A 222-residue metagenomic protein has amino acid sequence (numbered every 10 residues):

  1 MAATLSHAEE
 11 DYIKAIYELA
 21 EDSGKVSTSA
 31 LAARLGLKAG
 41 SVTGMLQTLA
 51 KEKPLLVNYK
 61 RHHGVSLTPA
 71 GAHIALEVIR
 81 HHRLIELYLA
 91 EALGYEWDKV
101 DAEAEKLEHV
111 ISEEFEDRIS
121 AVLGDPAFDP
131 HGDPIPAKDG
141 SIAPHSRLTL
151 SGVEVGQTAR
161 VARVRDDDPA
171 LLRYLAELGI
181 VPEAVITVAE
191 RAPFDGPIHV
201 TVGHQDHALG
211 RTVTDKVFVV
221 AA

Functional and structural regions predicted by a protein language model:
M1-R34: Extreme N-terminal segment that seeds HTH/winged-HTH DNA-binding domains in transcriptional regulators
K25-V57: N-terminal helix-turn-helix
K60-H82: Basic, amphipathic "hinge/linker" alpha-helix immediately C-terminal to the N-terminal HTH DNA-binding motif
I79-E116: Ordered, amphipathic secondary-structure segments that act as subunit-interaction surfaces in large macromolecular
E108-D215: Mid-protein regulatory/catalytic core that forms ligand/cofactor-binding pockets and protein-protein interaction
